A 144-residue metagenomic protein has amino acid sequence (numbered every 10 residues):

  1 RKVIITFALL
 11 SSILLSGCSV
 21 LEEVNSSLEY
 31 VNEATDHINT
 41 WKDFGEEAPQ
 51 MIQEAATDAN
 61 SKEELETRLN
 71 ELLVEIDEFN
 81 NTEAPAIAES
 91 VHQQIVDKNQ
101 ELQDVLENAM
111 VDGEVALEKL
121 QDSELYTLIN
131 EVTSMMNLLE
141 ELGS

Functional and structural regions predicted by a protein language model:
R1-V20: Sec-dependent bacterial lipoprotein signal peptides
A8-L9, F44, E75, V105 (+1 more regions): Enrichment for repetitive, rod-forming helical segments
C18-E66, N70, L139-G143: Immediate post-signal-peptide N-terminus of mature secreted/exported proteins
S27-Y30, D58, I95, E118-Q121 (+1 more regions): Intrinsic-disorder-associated interaction segments
E46, Q53-A56, N60, A84-I87 (+5 more regions): Alpha-helical coiled-coil oligomerization motifs
A48-M51, E75, F79, M135: Non-transmembrane amphipathic alpha-helical segments
L65-E124: Long, amphipathic, charge-rich alpha-helical segments that form helical bundles/coiled-coils
T127-S144: Short, low-complexity, Pro/Ser/Thr/Gly-rich segments in the mature regions of secreted, periplasmic
